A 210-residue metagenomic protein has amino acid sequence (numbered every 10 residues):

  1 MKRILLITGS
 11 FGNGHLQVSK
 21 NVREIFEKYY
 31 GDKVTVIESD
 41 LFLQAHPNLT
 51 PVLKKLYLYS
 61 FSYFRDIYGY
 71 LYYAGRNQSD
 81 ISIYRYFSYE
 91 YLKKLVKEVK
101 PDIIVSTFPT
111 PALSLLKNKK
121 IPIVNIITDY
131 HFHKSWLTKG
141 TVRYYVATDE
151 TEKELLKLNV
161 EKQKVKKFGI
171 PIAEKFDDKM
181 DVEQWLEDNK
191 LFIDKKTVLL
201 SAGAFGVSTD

Functional and structural regions predicted by a protein language model:
M1-L5: Extreme N-terminal starter segment of soluble prokaryotic enzymes
I7-G9, S39, I126, L200-S201: Short hydrophobic segments within beta-strands
G9-V18: A short, glycine/small-residue-rich beta-strand->loop->alpha-helix junction that serves as a flexible
F11, D40-A45, P171-I172, G203-F205: Glycine-rich beta-alpha junction loops
N21-K93: Conserved N-terminal ligand/cofactor-binding loop architecture of enzyme catalytic domains
E27-K33, K119-I121, V160: Short helix-capping segments at alpha-helix termini
Y70-L158, K167: Active-site and donor-binding regions of nucleotide-sugar-utilizing enzymes
R143-F205: A nucleotide-sugar donor-handling region in carbohydrate enzymes
